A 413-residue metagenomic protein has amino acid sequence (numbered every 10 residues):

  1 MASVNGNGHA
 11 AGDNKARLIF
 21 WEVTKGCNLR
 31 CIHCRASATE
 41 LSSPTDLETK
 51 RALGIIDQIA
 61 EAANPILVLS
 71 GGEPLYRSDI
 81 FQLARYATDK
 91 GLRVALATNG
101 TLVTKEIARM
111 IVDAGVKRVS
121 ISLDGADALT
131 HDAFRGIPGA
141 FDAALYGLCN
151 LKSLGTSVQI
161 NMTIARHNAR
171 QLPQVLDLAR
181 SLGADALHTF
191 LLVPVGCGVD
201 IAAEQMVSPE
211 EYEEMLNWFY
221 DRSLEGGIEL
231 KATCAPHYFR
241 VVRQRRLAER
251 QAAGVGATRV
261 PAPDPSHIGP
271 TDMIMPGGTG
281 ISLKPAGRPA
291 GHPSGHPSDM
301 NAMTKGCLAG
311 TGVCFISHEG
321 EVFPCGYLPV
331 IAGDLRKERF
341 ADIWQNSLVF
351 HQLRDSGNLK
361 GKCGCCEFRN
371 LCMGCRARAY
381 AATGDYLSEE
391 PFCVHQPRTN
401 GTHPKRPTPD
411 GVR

Functional and structural regions predicted by a protein language model:
M1, S42, L47, D113-A114 (+3 more regions): Radical SAM enzyme [4Fe-4S]-AdoMet core and its adjacent flexible, acidic and glycine-rich loops/tails across
M1-R118: Conserved alpha-helical substructure of the radical SAM core
A36, S153, C375-A377: Regular, well-ordered alpha-helical segments
T39, G72, G100, D124 (+4 more regions): Flexible loop residues that form catalytic and substrate-binding hotspots at small-molecule/glycan-binding clefts
T49, L53, R77, T104-K105 (+4 more regions): Structural motif corresponding to alpha-helix initiation and N-cap regions
G54, Q58-G71, R354, E390-R413: Short Fe-S-cluster ligation motifs
A235-T399: Accessory C-terminal segments flanking Radical SAM cores
